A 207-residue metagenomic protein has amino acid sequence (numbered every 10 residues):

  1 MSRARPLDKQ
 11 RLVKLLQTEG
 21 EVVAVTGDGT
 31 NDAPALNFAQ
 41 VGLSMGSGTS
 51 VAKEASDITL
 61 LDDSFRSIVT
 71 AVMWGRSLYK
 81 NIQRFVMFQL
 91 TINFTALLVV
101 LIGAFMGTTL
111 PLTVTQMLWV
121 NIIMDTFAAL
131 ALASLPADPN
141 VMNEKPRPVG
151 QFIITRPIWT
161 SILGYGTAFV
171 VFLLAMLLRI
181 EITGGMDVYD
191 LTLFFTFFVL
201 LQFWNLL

Functional and structural regions predicted by a protein language model:
M1-V25, A39, G46-L207: Membrane-embedded transport module
N31: Conserved Rossmann-like nucleotide-cofactor binding loop
L36: Basic, alpha-helical nucleic-acid-binding regions used in initiation and control of genome expression
